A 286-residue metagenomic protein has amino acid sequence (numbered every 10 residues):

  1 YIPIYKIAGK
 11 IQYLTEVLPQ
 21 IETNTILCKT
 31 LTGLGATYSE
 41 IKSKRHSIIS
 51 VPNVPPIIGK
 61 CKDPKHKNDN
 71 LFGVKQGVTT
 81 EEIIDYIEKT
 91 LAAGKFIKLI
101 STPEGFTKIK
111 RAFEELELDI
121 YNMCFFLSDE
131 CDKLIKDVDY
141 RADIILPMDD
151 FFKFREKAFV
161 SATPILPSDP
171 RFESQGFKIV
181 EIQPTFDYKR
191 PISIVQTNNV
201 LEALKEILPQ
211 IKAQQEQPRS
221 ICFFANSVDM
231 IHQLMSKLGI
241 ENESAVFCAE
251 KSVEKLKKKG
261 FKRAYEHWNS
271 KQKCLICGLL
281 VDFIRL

Functional and structural regions predicted by a protein language model:
Y1-E22: N-terminal pre-Walker A segment at the start of P-loop NTPase domains
T30-K42, P56-I57, F106-L118, S161 (+2 more regions): SF2 helicase motor core recognition
T32, A36-G77, E104, L166-S168 (+1 more regions): Conserved Walker A/P-loop ATP-binding site and its immediately adjacent core in helicase/helicase-like ATPase domains
H46-K60, I100-T102, Q210-G239, S244: Conserved strand-helix element at the start of the C-terminal RecA-like helicase core
I49-S50, K98-T102, L127, R155-A162 (+1 more regions): Structural recognition of the conserved hydrophobic beta-strand(s) that form the central parallel beta-sheet of P-loop
H66-R111, K255-S270, I276-G278: Inter-Walker segment of RecA-like/P-loop motor cores
P103-F106, E114-F152, E156: SF2 helicase catalytic motif II
T163-K212: Interdomain hinge/linker at the junction between the two RecA-like core domains of SF2 helicases
